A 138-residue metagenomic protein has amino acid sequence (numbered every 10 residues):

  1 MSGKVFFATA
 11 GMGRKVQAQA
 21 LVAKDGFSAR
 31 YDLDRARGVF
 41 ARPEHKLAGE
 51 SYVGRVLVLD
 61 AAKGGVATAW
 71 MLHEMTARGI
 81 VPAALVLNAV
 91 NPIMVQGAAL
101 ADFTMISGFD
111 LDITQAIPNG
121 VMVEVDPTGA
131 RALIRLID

Functional and structural regions predicted by a protein language model:
M1-S2: Basic/polar N-terminal segments that are highly enriched at the extreme N-terminus, encompassing both cleavable
V5-R14, A20-G129, L133: Feature captures the catalytic cores and cofactor-binding loops of soluble hydro-lyases/lyases that act on carboxylate
I134-D138: Short beta-strand-to-coil "C-cap" segments at the C-terminal boundary of structured domains/repeats, marking
